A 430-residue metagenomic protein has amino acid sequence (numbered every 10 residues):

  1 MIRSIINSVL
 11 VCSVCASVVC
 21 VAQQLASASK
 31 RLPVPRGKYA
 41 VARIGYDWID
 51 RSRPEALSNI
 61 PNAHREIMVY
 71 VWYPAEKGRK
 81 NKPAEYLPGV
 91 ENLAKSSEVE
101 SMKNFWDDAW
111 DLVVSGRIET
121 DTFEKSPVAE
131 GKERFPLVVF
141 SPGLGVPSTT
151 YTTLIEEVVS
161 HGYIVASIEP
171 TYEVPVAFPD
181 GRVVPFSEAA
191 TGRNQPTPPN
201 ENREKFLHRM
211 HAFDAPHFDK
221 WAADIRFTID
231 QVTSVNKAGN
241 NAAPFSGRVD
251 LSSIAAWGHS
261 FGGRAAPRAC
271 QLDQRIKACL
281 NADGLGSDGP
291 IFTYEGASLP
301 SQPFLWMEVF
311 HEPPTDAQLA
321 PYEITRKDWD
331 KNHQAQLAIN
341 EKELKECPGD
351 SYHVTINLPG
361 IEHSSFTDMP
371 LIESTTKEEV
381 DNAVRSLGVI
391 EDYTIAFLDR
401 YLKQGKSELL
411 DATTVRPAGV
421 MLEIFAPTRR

Functional and structural regions predicted by a protein language model:
S8-S17: Bacterial N-terminal signal peptides
Q24-G45, R51-S52, S58-N59, E76-K77 (+4 more regions): Alpha/beta-hydrolase-fold serine-hydrolase catalytic core, especially in secreted/extracellular enzymes
Q24-V138, A383: Domain-level recognition of soluble alpha/beta enzyme cores, biased toward histidine phosphatases/phosphomutases
P74-G78, E85-D111, T149-L207, Y352-T355 (+1 more regions): Active-site machinery of serine-nucleophile hydrolases
E119-F135, F140-F178, D288: Short substrate-entry loop that stabilizes the transition state in hydrolases
A129-E130, K277-G360: The feature captures the conserved acid-bearing segment of alpha/beta-hydrolase catalytic domains
P179-R248: Alpha/beta-hydrolase active-site loop
T228-L299: Primarily recognizes the serine-hydrolase "nucleophile elbow" in alpha/beta-hydrolase and SGNH/GDSL folds
